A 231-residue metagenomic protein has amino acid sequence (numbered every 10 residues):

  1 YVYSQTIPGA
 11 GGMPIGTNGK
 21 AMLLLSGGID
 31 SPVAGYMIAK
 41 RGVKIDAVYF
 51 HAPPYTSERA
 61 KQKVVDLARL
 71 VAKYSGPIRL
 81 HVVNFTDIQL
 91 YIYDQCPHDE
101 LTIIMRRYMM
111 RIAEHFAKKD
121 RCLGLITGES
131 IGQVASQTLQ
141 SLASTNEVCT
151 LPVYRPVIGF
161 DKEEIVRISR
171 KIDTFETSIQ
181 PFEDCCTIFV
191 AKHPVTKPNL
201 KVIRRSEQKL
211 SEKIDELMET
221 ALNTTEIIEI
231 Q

Functional and structural regions predicted by a protein language model:
Y1-M22, P32-D87, E147, V195-L200 (+2 more regions): RNA-binding accessory domains that recognize and position tRNA/RNA substrates
Q5-N18, Q89, Q95-R167, K171-I172 (+1 more regions): Active-site adenylate/phosphate-handling loop in enzymes that bind or generate adenylated species
G28: Conserved G/P- and acidic residue-centered "switch" motifs that form tight phosphate/ATP-binding loops in soluble
V33, R59-D66, V83, E100 (+4 more regions): Conserved active-site and cofactor/substrate-binding residues in soluble primary-metabolism enzymes
K73-H81, C122-L123, G128, F182: Flexible, glycine/charged-enriched surface loops at secondary-structure junctions
I131-Q133, P181-F189: Small/polar glycine-rich anion-binding or flexible loop at a beta-alpha turn
D173-P181: A short alpha-helix-loop-beta-strand transition element characteristic of N-terminal alpha/beta dinucleotide-binding
